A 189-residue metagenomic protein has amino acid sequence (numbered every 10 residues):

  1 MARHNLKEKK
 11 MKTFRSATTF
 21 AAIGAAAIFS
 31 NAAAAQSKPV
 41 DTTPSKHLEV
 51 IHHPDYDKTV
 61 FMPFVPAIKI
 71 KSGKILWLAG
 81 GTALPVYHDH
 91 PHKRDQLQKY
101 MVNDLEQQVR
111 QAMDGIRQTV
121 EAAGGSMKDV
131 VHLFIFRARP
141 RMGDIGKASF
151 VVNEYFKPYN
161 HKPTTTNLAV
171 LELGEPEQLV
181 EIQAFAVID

Functional and structural regions predicted by a protein language model:
M1-K10: Short, Lys/Arg-enriched N-terminal segments with co-localized hydrophobic residues within the first ~10-30 amino acids
H4-N5, S16, S37: Positively charged, low-complexity intrinsically disordered regions
K9-A21: Bacterial N-terminal signal peptides that target proteins for export
G24, F29-D114, Q118-A123, K128-F134 (+1 more regions): N-terminal presequence-like segments and the immediate start of the first folded domain
